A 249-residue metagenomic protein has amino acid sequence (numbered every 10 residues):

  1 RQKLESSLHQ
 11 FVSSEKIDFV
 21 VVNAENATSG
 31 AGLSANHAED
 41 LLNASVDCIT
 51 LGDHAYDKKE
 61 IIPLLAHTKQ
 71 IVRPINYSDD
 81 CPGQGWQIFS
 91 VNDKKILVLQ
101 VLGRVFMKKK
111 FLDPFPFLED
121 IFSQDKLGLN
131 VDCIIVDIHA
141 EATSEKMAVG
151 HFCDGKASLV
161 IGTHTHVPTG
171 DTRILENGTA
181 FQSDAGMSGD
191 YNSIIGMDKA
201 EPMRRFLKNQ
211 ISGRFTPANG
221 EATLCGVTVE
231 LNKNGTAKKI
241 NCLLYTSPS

Functional and structural regions predicted by a protein language model:
R1-K3, Q10-F11, P82-C133: Binuclear metal-dependent hydrolase catalytic cores centered on His/Asp/Glu-rich metal-binding motifs
Q2-G83: Core catalytic region of metal-dependent phosphoesterases/phosphodiesterases, especially metallo-beta-lactamase-like
F19, N23, D40-L51, P63-R73 (+1 more regions): Conserved beta-sheet core of the metallophosphoesterase superfamily
A24-L41, G103-K109, Q124-I161, T165: Active-site-proximal segments of metal-dependent phosphoesterases and phosphodiesterases across multiple
I49, L99, I135, H164 (+1 more regions): Divalent metal-coordination and catalytic microenvironments
Q87, G226-V229: Short beta-strand scaffold segments in enzyme catalytic cores
K208-V227: C-terminal functional extensions of proteins
Y245-S249: Conserved small/polar residues in nucleotide/adenosyl-binding loops
